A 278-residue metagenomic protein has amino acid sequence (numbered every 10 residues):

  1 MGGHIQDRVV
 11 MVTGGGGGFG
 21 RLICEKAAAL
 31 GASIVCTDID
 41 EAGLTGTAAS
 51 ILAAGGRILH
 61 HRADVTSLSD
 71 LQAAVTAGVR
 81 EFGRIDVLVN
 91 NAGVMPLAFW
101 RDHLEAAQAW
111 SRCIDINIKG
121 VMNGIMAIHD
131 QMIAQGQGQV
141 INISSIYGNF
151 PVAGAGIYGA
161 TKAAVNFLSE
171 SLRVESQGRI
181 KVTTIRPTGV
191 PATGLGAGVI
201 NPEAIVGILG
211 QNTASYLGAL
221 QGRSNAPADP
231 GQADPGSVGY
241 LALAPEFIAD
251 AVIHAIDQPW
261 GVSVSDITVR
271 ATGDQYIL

Functional and structural regions predicted by a protein language model:
G2-I34: Canonical Rossmann dinucleotide-binding motif of NAD(H)/NADP(H)-dependent dehydrogenases/reductases, specifically
L30-G46: Conserved glycine-rich Rossmann-like NAD(P)H-binding loop of the short-chain dehydrogenase/reductase
A73-R80, F99-W100, Q108-D115: Active-site Tyr-X3-Lys motif and surrounding loop/helix of classical short-chain dehydrogenase/reductase
M95-S111, A134, G154-I157: Conserved mid-core segment of classical short-chain dehydrogenase/reductases
I125, T161: Active-site helix of classical SDR
S145: Residue(s) in the substrate-gating loop at a strand-loop-helix junction that position the organic substrate next
V174-V262: SDR active-site lid
